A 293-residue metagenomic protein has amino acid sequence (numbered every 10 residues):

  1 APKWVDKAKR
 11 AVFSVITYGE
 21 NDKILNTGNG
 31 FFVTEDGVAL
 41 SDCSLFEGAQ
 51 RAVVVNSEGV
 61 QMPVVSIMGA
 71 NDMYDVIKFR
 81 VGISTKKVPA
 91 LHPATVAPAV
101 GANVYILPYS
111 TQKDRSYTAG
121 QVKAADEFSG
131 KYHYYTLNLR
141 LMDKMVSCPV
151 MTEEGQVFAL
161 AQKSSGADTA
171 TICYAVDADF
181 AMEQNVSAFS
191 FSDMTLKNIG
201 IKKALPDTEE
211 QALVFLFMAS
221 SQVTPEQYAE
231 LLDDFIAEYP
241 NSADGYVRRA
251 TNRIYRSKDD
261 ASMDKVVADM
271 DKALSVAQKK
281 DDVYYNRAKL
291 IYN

Functional and structural regions predicted by a protein language model:
A1-F32, V38-D42, R51: N-terminal activation segment of mature serine protease catalytic domains
A1-P2, A159-D234: C-terminal cap/linker of serine protease catalytic domains
K9-T17, G82-P89, S116-V186: Active-site region of chymotrypsin-like
T34-L107, Q112-S116, K131-Y134, D143: Conserved active-site neighborhood of the chymotrypsin/trypsin-like protease fold
D234-I236, K272-A273: Canonical positions in the second alpha-helix
P240-N241, A277-K279: Short coil turns that delineate tetratricopeptide repeat
V247-R249, D282-N286: Alpha-solenoid helical repeat scaffolds
T251-K258, K289-Y292: Residue-level recognition of tetratricopeptide repeat
